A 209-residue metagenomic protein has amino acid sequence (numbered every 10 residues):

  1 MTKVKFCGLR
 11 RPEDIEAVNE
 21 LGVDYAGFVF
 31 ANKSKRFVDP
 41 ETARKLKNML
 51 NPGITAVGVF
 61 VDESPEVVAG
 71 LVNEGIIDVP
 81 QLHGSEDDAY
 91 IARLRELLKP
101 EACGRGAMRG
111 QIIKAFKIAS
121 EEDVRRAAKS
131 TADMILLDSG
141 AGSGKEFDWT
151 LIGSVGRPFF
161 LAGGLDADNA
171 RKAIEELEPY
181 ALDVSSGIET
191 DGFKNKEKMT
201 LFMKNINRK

Functional and structural regions predicted by a protein language model:
M1-K99, M108-L137, G142-K209: Conserved N-terminal beta1-alpha1 strand-loop-helix module at the mouth
